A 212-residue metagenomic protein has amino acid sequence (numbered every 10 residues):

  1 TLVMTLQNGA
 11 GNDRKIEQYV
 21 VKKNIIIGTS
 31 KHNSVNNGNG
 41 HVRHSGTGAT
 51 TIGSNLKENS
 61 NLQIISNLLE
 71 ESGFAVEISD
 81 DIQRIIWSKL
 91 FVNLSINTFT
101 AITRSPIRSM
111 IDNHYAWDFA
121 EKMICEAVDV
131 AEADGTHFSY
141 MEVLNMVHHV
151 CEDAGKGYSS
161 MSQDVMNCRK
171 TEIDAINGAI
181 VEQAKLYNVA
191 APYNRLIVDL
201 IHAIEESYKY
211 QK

Functional and structural regions predicted by a protein language model:
T1-H41: Rossmann-like NAD(P)(H) cofactor-binding subdomain of soluble oxidoreductases
N12, E58-N61, G157, E172: Short phosphate-engaging motifs
Y19-N24, N39-S95, F99-Y140: Internal alpha-helical scaffold of NAD(P)-dependent oxidoreductase catalytic cores
G28-T29, K89, I180: Beta-strand scaffold of nucleotide-dependent catalytic cores
E70-E71, E121-K212: NAD(P)-dependent Rossmann-like dehydrogenase/reductase catalytic/cofactor-binding core
